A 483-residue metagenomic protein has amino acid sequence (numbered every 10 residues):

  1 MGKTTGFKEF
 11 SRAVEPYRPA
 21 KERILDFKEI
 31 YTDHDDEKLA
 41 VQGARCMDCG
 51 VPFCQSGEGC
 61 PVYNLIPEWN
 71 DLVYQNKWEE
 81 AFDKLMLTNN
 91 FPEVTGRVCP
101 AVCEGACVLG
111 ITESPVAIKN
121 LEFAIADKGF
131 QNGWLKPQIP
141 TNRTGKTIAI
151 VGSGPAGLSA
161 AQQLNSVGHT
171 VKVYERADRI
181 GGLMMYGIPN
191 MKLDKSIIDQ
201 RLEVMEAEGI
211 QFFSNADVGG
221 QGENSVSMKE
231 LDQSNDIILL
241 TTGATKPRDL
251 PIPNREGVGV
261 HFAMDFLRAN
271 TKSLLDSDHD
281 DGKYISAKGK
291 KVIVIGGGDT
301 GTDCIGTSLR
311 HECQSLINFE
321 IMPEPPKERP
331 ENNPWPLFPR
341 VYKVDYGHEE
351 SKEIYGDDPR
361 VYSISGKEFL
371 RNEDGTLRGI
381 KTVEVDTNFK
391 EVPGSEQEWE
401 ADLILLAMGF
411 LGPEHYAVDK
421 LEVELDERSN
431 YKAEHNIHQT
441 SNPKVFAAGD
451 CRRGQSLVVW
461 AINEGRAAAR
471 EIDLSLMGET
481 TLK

Functional and structural regions predicted by a protein language model:
T5-T32, A44, Y63-Q75, E80-L85 (+11 more regions): Beta1-alpha1 glycine-rich phosphate/pyrophosphate-binding loop at the start of Rossmann-like nucleotide-binding domains
A13, R18, R23-I30, H34 (+5 more regions): C-terminal catalytic lobe of FAD-dependent flavoproteins
D48-E58, V62-P140, E206, S214 (+2 more regions): Glycine/serine-rich phosphate-binding loop and adjoining beta1-alpha1 elements at the start of nucleotide-handling
E80, N142, T147-V151, D199-P253 (+3 more regions): Feature captures the FAD/FMN-dependent oxidoreductase FAD-binding
I148-I150, V171, V292, V445: Conserved hydrophobic helix-helix packing surfaces used for dimerization/oligomerization
V151-P155, G296-G298, D450: Glycine-rich Rossmann-fold phosphate-binding loop(s) that bind the pyrophosphate of adenine dinucleotide cofactors
E256-G289, N388-Q455: FAD-site-proximal beta/loop scaffold in flavoenzymes
G301-C304, H311, C451-L482: A conserved FAD-binding loop/helix module that cradles the flavin
